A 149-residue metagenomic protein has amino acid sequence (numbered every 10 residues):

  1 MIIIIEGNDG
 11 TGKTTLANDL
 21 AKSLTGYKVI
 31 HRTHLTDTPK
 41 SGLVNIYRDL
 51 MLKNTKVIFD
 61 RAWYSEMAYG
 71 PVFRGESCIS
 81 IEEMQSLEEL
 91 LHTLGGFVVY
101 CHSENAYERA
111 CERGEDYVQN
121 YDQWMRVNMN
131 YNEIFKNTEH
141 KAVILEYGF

Functional and structural regions predicted by a protein language model:
I2: Walker A (P-loop) ATP-phosphate-binding motif of ABC ATPase nucleotide-binding domains
I5: Hydrophobic anchor at the beta1->P-loop junction of P-loop NTPases
N8-K56, Y64-V72: Conserved substrate/cofactor phosphate-moiety recognition/catalytic segment in nucleotide-dependent phosphotransferases
G26-V29, I58, V98-Y100, A142-E146: Conserved beta-strand scaffold positions in the cores of enzyme catalytic domains, especially in NTP/NDP-utilizing
D49-N54, L91-L94, T138-E139: Flexible, charged surface loops at secondary-structure boundaries
F59-G70, C101-N105, Y147-G148: Short loop/turn segments at strand-loop or loop-helix junctions that form parts of catalytic or ligand-binding pockets
F73-I134: A glycine- and Lys/Arg-enriched "phosphate-lid" helix/loop adjacent to the NTP-binding pocket of small-molecule kinases
E133-V143: Structural recognition of alpha->loop->beta junctions
